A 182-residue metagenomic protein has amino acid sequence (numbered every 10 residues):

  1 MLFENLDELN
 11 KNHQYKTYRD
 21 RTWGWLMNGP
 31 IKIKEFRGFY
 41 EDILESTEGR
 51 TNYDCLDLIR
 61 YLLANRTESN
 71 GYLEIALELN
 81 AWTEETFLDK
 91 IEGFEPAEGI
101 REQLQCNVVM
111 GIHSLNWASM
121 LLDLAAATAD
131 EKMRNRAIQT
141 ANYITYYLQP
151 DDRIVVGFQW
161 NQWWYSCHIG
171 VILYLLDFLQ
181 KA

Functional and structural regions predicted by a protein language model:
M1-A182: Glycan-recognition and catalytic cores of secretory/periplasmic carbohydrate-active enzymes
